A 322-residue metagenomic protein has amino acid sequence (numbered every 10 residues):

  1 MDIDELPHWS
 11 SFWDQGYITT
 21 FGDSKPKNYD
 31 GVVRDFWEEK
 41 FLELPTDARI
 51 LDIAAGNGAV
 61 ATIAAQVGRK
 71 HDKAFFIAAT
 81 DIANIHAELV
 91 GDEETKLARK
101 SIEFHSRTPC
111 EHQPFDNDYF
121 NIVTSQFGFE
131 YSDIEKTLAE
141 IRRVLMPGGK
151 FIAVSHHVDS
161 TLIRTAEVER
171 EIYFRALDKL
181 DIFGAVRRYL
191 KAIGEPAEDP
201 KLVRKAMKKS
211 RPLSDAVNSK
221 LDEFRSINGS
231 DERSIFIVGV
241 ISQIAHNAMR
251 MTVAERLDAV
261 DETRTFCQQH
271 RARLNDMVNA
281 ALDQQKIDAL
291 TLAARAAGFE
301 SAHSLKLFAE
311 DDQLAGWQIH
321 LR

Functional and structural regions predicted by a protein language model:
M1-P45: Class I SAM-dependent methyltransferase Rossmann-like catalytic core, especially the SAM/SAH-binding loop
R49-D52, G56-H112: Class I SAM-dependent methyltransferase SAM/SAH-binding core
C110-V123: A short acidic, Gly/Pro-enriched loop at the edge of an enzyme's catalytic core that lines a small-molecule cofactor
N121-E135: A short SAM/SAH-binding and catalytic strip from SAM-dependent methyltransferases
K136-P147: A short glycine-rich, Lys/Arg-flanked "PGG" loop and its adjoining helix->strand segment in the class I
G148-H157: Conserved beta-strand signature within the Rossmann-like core of class I S-adenosyl-L-methionine
I182-E300: Substrate-binding/catalytic lobe of Class I Rossmann-like enzymes that use SAM or dcSAM, i.e., the mid-to-C-terminal
L307-R322: Core SAM-dependent methyltransferase catalytic element
